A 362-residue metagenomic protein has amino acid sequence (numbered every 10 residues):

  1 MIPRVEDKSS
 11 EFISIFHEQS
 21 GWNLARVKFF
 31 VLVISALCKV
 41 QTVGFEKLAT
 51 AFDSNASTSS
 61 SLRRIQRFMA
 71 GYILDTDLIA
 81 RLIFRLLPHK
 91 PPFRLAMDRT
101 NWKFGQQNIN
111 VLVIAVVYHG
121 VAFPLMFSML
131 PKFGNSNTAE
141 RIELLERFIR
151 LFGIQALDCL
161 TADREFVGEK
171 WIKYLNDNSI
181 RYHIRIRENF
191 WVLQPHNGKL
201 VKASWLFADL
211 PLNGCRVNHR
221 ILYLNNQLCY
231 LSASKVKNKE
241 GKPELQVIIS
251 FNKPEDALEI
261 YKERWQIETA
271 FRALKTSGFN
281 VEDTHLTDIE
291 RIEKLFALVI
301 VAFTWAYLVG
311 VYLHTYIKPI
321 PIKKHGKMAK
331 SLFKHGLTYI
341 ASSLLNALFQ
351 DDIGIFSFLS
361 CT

Functional and structural regions predicted by a protein language model:
M1-G44, S54, Y72, I79-A80 (+3 more regions): Single, function-defining residue in the core of a domain
L48: Short alpha-helical "recognition helix" segments of helix-turn-helix
T58-G71: Major-groove recognition helix of helix-turn-helix-like DNA-binding domains
D98-V111: An active-site-proximal beta-strand-loop segment
